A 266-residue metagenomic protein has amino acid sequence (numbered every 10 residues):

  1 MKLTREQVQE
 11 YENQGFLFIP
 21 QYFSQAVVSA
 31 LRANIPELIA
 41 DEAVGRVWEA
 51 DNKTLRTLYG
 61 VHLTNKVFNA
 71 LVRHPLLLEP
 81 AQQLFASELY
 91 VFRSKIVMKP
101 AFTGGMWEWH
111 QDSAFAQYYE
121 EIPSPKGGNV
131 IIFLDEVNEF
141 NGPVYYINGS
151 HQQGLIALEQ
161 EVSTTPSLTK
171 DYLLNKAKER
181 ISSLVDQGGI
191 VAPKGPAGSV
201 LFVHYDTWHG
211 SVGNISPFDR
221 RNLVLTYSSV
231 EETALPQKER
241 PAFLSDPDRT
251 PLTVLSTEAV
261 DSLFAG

Functional and structural regions predicted by a protein language model:
M1-Q14, I19-I122, K238, L244-E258: Non-heme Fe(II)-dependent double-stranded beta-helix
F16-F18, E108, N129-F133, I190-A192 (+2 more regions): Conserved hydrophobic/aromatic beta-strand scaffold that supports enzyme active sites
D41, R46, K53, A197-F202 (+1 more regions): Non-heme Fe(II)/2-oxoglutarate
S94, G128, G142, R221: Change "...and in nucleic-acid phosphodiester-cleaving endonucleases..." to "...and in nucleic-acid processing enzymes
K95, Q111-S113, I132-E136, N148: Short, structured patches in soluble enzyme cores that scaffold and shape functional sites
P100, N138, Q153, S229-E231: Feature marks short, surface-exposed loop/turn motifs that line or immediately flank catalytic pockets and channel
Y119-E139, K194-G195, T226-S229: Short, conserved beta-strand element in jelly-roll/cupin
F140-T207: Double-stranded beta-helix
